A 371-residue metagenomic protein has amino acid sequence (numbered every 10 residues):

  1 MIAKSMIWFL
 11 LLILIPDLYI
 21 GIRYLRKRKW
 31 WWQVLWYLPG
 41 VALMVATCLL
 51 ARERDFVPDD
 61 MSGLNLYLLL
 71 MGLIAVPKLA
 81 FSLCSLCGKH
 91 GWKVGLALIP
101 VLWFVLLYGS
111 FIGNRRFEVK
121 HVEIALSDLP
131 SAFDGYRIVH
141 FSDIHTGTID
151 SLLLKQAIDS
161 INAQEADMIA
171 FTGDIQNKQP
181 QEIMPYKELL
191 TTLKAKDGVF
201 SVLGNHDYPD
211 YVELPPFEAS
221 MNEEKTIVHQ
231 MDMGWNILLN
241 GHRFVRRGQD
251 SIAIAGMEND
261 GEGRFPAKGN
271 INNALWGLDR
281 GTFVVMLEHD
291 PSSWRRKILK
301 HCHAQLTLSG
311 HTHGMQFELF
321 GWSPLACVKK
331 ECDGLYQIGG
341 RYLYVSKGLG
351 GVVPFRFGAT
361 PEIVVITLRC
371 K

Functional and structural regions predicted by a protein language model:
M1-R115: Non-catalytic terminal accessory segments
M6, R28-Q33, V57-L64, G88-G91 (+6 more regions): Short, structured coil/loop segments at alpha-helix boundaries
F9, D59, W92, L96 (+9 more regions): Sparse, context-dependent recognition of short Cys/His-centered cofactor- or disulfide-binding micro-motifs
V57-Y67, C87-Q164: N-terminal signal-anchor transmembrane helix
L79-S82, L86, S127-L129, H206 (+1 more regions): Generic structural motif
A132, Y136-K371: Soluble catalytic domains of enzymes that build or remodel membrane lipids, polysaccharides, and related
